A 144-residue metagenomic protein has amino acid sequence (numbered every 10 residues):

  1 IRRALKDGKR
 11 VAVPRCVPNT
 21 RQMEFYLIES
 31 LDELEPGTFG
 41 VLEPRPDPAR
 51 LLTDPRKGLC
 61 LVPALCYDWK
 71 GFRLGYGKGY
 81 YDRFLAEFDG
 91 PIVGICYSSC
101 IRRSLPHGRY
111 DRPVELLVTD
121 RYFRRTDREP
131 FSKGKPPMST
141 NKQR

Functional and structural regions predicted by a protein language model:
I1-T53: N-terminal active-site beta-alpha-beta segment that forms phosphate/nucleotide-binding and substrate-recognition loops
P36, P48, D54-C60, D68-R73 (+2 more regions): Surface-exposed, charge/polar-rich loops and edge strands
